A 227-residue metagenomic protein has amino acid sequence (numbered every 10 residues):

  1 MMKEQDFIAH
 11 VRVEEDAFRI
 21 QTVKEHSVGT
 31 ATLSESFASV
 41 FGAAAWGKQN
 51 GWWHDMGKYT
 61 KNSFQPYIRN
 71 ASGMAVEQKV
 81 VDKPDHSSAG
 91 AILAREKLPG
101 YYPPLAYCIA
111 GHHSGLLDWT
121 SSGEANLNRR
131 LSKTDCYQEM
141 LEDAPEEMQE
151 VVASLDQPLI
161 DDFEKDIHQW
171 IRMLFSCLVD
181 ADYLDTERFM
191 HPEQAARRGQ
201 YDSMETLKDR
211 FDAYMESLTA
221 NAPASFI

Functional and structural regions predicted by a protein language model:
M1-L218: Accessory nucleic-acid engagement/destabilization modules that flank
E216-I227: N-terminal pre-Walker A segment at the start of P-loop NTPase domains
